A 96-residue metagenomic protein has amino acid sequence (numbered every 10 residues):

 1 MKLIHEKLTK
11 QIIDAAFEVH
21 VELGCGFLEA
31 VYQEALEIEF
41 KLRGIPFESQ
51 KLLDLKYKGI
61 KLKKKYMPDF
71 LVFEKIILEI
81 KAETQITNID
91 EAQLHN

Functional and structural regions predicted by a protein language model:
M1-P46, H95: Solvent-exposed, charged helical/coil patches that constitute nucleic-acid or partner-interaction surfaces
G24, P68-T84: Conserved catalytic cores of phosphodiester-cleaving nucleases, focusing on short active-site segments
L28, Q85-I86: Glycine-/small-residue-rich active-site loops that bind phosphorylated ligands and cofactors
K41-K58: A short acidic/basic microdomain associated with nuclease active sites
K56, T84-Q85: Short, flexible loop segments at the rims of nucleotide/cofactor-binding pockets, characterized by
K58-P68: Basic/aromatic recognition patch in beta-strand/loop cores that engages polyanionic ligands
I86-N96: Short, charged, amphipathic alpha-helix that recurs within catalytic cores of restriction-modification and other
